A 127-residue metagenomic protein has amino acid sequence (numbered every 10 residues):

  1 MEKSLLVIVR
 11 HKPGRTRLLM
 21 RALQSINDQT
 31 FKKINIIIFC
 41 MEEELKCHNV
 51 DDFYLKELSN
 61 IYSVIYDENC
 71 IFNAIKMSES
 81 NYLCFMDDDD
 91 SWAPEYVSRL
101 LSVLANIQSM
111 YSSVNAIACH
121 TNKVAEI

Functional and structural regions predicted by a protein language model:
M1-I127: Nucleotide-sugar donor-binding/catalytic module of glycosyltransferases that assemble extracellular/cell-envelope
